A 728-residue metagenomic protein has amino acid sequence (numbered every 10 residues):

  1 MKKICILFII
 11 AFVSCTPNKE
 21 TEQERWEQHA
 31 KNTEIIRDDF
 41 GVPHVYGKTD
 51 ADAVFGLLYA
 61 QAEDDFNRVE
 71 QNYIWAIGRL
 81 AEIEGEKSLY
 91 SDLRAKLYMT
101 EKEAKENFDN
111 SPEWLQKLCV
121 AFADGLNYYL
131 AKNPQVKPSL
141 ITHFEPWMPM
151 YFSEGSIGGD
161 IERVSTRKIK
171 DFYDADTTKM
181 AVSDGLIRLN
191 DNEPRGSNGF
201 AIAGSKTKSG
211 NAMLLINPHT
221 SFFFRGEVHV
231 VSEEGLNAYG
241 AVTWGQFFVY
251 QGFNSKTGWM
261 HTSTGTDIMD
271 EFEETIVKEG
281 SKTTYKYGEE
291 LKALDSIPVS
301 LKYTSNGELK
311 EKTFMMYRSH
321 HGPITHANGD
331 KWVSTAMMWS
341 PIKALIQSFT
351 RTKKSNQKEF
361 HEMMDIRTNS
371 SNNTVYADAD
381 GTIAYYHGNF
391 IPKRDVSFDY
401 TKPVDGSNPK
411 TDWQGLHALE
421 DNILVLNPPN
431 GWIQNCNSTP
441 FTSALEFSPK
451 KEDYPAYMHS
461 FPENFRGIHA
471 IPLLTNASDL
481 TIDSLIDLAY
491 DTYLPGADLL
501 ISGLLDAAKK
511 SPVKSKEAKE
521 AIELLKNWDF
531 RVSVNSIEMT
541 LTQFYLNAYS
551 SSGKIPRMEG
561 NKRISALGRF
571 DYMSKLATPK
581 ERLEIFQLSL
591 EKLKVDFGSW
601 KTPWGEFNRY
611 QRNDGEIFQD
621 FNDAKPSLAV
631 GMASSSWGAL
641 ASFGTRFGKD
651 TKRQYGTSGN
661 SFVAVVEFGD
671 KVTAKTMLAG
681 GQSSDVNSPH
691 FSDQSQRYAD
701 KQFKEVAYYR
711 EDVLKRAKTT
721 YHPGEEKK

Functional and structural regions predicted by a protein language model:
M1-E22: Bacterial Sec-dependent N-terminal signal peptides
P17-D506, S511-K514, N527-K728: C-terminal/peripheral segments of proteins
E520, L525-K526: A cross-family structural signal marking well-folded subdomains
